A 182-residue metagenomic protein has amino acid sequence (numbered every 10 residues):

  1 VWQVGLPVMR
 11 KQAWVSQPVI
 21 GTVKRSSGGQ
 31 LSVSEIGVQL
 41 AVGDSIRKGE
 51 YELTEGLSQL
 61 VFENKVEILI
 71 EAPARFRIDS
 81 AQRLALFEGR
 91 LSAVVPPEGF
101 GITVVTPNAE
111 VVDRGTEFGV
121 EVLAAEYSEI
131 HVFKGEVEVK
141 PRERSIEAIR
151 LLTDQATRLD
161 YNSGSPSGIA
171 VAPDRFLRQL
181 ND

Functional and structural regions predicted by a protein language model:
V1-R158, S163-D182: Flexible, surface-exposed loop/linker segments and immediately adjacent secondary-structure boundaries
